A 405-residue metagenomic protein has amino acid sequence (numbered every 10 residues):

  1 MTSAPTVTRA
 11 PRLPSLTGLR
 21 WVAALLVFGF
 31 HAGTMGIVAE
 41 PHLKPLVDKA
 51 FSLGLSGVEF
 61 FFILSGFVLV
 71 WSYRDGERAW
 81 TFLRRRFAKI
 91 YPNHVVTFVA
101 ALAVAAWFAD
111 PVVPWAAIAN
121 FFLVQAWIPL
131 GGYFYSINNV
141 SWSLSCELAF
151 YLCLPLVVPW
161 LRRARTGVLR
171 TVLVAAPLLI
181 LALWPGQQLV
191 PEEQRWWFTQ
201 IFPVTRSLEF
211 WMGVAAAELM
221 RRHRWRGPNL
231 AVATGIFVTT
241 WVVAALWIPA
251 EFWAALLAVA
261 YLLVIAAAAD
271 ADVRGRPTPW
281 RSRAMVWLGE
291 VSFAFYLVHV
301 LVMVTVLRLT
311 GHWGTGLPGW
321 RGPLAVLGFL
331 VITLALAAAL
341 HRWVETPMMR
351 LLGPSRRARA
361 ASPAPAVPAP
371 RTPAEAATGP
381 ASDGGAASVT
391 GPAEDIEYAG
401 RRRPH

Functional and structural regions predicted by a protein language model:
T2-S15, V22-S52, V70-A79, P129-G131 (+6 more regions): Alpha-helical transmembrane segments in multi-pass integral membrane proteins
L16, R78-F82, I90, S143 (+2 more regions): Alpha-helical transmembrane segments and their helix-entry boundary regions
M35, K44-S56, L64, R84 (+4 more regions): Membrane-interface helix-loop-helix regions
F62-V68: Central hydrophobic cores of alpha-helical transmembrane segments in multi-pass inner-membrane proteins across all
G66, L148-V157: Alpha-helical scaffold elements that line and support the substrate/ligand-binding pocket of soluble hydrolases
T171-L179, G328-I332: Hydrophobic alpha-helical membrane-interfacial segments at the cytosolic entry of transmembrane helices
S362-H405: Long, low-complexity, intrinsically disordered cytosolic termini of multi-pass membrane proteins
